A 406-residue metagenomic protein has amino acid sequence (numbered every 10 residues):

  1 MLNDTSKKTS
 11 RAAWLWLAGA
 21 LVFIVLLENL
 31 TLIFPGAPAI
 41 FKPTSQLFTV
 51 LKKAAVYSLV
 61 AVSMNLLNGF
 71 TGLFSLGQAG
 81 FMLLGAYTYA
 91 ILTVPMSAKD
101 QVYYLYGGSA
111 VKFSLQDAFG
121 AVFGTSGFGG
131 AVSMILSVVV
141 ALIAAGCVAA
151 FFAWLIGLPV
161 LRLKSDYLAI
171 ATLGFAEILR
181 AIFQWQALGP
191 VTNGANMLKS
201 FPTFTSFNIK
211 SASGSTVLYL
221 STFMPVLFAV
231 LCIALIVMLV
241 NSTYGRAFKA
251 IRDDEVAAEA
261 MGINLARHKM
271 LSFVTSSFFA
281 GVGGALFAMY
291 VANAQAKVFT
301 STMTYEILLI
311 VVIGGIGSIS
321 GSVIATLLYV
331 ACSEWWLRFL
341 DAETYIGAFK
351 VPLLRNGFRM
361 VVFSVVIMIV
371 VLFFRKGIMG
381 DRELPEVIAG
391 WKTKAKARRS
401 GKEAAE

Functional and structural regions predicted by a protein language model:
M1-E406: Transmembrane alpha-helices and adjacent helix-loop boundaries
